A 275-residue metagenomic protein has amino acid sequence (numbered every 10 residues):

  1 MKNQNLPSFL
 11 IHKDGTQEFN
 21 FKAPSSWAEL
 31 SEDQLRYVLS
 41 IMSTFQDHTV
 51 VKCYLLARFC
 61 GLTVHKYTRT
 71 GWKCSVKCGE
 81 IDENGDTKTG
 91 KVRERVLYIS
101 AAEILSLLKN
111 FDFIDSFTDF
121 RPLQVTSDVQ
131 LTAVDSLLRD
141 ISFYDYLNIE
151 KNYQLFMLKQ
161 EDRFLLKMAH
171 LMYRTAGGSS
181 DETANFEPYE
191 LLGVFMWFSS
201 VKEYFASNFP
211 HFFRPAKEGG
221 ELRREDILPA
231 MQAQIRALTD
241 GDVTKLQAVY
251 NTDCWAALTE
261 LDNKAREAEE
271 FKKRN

Functional and structural regions predicted by a protein language model:
M1-N275: An amphipathic, hydrophobic-aromatic interaction surface with interspersed Lys/Arg that forms lipid/phosphate-bearing
